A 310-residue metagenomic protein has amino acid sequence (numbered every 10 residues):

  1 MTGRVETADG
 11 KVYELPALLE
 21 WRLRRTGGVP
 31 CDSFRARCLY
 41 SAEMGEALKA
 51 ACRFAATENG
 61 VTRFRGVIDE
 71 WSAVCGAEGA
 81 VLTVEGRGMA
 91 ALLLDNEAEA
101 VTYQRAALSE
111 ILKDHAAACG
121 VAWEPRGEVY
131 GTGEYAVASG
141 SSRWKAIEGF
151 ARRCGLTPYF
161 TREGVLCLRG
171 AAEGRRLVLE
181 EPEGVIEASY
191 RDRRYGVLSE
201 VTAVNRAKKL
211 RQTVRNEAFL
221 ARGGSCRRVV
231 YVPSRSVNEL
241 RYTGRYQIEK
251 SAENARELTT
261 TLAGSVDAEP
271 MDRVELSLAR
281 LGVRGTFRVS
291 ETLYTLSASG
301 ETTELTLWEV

Functional and structural regions predicted by a protein language model:
M1-E97, R153-G155, E180-S189, E257: Assembly/oligomerization scaffold segments
M1-T7, N59, E148, R152 (+3 more regions): Acidic, small/polar-enriched beta strand-loop surface segments
R35-R37, E85, R288, L305-V310: Short, acidic/hydrophobic/Gly-rich beta-strand patch recurrent on exposed beta strands that often constitutes part
A36, G86, E99-E124, A138-R162 (+2 more regions): Amphipathic, non-transmembrane alpha-helical segments in extracytoplasmic/periplasmic proteins
E43, Q104, A263-D267: Short, surface-exposed ligand-recognition loops at beta-strand->loop->(often short) alpha-helix junctions that present
V67-D69, T83-R87, C167, T202-V204 (+1 more regions): Soluble periplasmic/extracytoplasmic beta-strand elements of cell-envelope proteins
C75-E78, L92-D95, Y294-V310: Short peripheral tails and domain-boundary helices/loops at the edges of structured domains
G79-V81, E85-A90, P125-G196: Short beta-strand-centered interaction patches in the first periplasmic/extracellular domains of large envelope
